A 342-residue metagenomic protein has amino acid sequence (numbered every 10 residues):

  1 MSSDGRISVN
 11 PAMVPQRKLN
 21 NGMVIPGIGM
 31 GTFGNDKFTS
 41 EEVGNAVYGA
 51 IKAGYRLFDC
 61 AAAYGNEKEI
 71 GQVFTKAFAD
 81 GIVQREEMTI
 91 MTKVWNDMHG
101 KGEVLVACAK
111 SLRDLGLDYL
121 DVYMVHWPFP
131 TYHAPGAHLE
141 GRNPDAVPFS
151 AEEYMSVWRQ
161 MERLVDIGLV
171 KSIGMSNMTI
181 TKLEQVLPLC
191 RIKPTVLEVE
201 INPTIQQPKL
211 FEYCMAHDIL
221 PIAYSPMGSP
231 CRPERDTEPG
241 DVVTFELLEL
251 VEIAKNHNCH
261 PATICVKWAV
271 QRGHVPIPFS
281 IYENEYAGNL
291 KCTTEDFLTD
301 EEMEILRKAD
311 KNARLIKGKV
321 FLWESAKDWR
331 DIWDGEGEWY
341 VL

Functional and structural regions predicted by a protein language model:
M1-M88, G102-L105, M227-P230, D328-L342: N-terminal binding-site loop/beta-alpha segment at the start of enzyme catalytic domains that lines or forms
L19-N20, G71-R85, L112-L117, L187-C190 (+1 more regions): Acidic (Asp/Glu)-rich catalytic clusters
G27, Q84-M88, D118-V122, K171-S172 (+2 more regions): Short acidic capping loops at alpha-helix termini that bridge into adjacent secondary structure
G29, D59-A62, D121-M124, G174 (+1 more regions): Residues embedded in well-ordered beta-strands within globular domains across many folds
A53, D114-L115, G168: Structural motif
Q84-M98, V122-P128, E200-I201: A short, structured active-site edge motif that brings together acidic residues
N96, W127-L342: Beta/alpha (TIM)-barrel catalytic core signal, keyed to glycine-rich beta->alpha loops juxtaposed to Asp/Glu that bind
V104-V125, L164: CE4/NodB-like, metal-dependent polysaccharide N-deacetylase domain that modifies extracellular/periplasmic N-acetylated
